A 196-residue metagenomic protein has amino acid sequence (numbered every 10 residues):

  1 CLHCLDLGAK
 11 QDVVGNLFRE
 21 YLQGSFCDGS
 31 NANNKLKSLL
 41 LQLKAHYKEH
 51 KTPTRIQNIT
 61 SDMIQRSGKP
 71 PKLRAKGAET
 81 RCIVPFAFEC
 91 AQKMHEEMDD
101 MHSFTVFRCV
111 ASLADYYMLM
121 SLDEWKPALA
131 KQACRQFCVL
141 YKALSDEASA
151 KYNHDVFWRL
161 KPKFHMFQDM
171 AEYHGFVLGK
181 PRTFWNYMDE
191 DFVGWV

Functional and structural regions predicted by a protein language model:
C1-G77, C82-I83, Q92-K93: Domain-level detector for long, ordered catalytic/regulatory cores in large eukaryotic signaling and trafficking
C1-G8, G68-M98, T105, H154-V196: Amphipathic alpha-helical/coiled-coil segments positioned at domain termini
G15, N33-L36, L40, T80 (+5 more regions): Generic preference for well-ordered alpha-helical elements
S38, Q42-A45, E49, C82 (+4 more regions): Charged, amphipathic alpha-helical oligomerization/scaffolding segments
Y47, K51, A91, H95 (+5 more regions): Eukaryotic basic, amphipathic alpha-helical target segments in cytosolic regions
T54-I59, E97-T105: Short acidic alpha-helical/loop segments enriched in Asp/Glu that coordinate divalent cations
D99-K126: Short secondary-structure subsegments characteristic of cysteine-rich extracellular domains
Y116-P162: Polybasic, proline/glycine-rich intrinsically disordered low-complexity segments
